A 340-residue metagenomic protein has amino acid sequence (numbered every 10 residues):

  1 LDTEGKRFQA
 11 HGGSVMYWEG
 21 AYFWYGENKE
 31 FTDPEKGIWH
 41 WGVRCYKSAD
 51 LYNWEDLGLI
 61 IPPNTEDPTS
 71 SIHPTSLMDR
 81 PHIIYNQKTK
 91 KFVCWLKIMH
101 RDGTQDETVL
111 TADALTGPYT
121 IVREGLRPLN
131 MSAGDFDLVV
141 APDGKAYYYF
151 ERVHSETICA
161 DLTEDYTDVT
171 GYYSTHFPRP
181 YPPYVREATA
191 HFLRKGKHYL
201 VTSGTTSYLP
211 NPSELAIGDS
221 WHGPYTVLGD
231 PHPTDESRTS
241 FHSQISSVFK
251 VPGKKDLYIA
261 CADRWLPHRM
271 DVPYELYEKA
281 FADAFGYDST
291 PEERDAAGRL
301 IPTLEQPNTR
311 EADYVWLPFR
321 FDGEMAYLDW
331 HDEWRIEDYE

Functional and structural regions predicted by a protein language model:
L1-E340: Carbohydrate-active catalytic/glycan-binding domains of CAZyme proteins, especially the secreted or lumenal ectodomains
